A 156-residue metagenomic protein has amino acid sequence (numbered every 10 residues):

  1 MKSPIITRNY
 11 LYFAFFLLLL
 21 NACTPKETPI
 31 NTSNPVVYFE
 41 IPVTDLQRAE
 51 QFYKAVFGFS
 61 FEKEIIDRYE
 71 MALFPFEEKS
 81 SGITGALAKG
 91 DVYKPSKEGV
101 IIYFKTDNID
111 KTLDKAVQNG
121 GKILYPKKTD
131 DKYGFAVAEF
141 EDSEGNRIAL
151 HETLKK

Functional and structural regions predicted by a protein language model:
K2-L11: Bacterial N-terminal signal peptides that target proteins for export
I6, T24-T32, I41, E62-I65 (+1 more regions): Vicinal oxygen chelate
Y12-F16: Hydrophobic helical h-region of N-terminal Sec-dependent signal peptides in bacterial secretory/periplasmic proteins
L19-A22: C-terminal motif of bacterial Sec signal peptides marking the signal peptidase cleavage site
I30-V36, E40-G82, Q118: Core segments of cupin and vicinal oxygen chelate
V36-T44, V92-V117, A136-E141: Vicinal oxygen chelate
E78-S81, K94-S96, D131: Extracellular/periplasmic catalytic domains that process cell-envelope and extracellular macromolecules
